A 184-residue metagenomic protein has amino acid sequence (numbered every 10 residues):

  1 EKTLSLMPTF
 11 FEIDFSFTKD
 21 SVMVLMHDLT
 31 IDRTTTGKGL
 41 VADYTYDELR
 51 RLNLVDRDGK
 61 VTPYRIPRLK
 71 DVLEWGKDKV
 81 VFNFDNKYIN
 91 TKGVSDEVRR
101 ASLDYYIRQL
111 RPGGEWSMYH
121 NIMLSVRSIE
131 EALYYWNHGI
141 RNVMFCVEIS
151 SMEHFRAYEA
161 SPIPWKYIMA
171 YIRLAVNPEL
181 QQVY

Functional and structural regions predicted by a protein language model:
K2-F17, V72, I163-I168: Catalytic domains of carbohydrate-active enzymes, especially glycoside hydrolases
T3, V72, G76, Y135 (+2 more regions): Generic structural signal for hydrophobic
F11-I13, F82-F84, I122-L124, N142-V147 (+1 more regions): Hydrophobic faces of well-ordered beta-strands that scaffold small-molecule active sites in alpha/beta enzyme cores
T18-D20, S128-L133, V176-V183: Active-site-adjacent beta->alpha loops and helix N-cap segments on the catalytic face of soluble alpha/beta enzymes
M23-L25: Hydrophobic "anchor" residues
H27-H138, N142: Metal-dependent phosphodiesterase/phospholipase catalytic core, i.e., the His/Asp/Glu-rich active-site region
M144-Y184: C-terminal active-site rim and adjoining tail of enzyme catalytic domains
